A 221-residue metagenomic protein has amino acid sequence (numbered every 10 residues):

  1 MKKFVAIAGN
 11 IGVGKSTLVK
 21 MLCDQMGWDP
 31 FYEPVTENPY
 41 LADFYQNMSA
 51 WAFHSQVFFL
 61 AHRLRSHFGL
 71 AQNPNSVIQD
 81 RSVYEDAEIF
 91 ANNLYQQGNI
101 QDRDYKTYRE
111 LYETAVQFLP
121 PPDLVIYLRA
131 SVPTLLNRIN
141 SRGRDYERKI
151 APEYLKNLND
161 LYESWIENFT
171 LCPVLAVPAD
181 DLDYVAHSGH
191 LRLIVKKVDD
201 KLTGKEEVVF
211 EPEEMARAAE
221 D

Functional and structural regions predicted by a protein language model:
M1-F4, P74: Pre-Walker A (Motif I) flank of P-loop NTPase domains
I7: Hydrophobic anchor at the beta1->P-loop junction of P-loop NTPases
N10: P-loop (Walker A) phosphate-binding loop of NTP-binding proteins
K15: Conserved lysine of the Walker
D24-H62: Conserved substrate/cofactor phosphate-moiety recognition/catalytic segment in nucleotide-dependent phosphotransferases
I89-E163: A glycine- and Lys/Arg-enriched "phosphate-lid" helix/loop adjacent to the NTP-binding pocket of small-molecule kinases
N137-K149, E153-D221: NTP-dependent small-molecule kinase module
